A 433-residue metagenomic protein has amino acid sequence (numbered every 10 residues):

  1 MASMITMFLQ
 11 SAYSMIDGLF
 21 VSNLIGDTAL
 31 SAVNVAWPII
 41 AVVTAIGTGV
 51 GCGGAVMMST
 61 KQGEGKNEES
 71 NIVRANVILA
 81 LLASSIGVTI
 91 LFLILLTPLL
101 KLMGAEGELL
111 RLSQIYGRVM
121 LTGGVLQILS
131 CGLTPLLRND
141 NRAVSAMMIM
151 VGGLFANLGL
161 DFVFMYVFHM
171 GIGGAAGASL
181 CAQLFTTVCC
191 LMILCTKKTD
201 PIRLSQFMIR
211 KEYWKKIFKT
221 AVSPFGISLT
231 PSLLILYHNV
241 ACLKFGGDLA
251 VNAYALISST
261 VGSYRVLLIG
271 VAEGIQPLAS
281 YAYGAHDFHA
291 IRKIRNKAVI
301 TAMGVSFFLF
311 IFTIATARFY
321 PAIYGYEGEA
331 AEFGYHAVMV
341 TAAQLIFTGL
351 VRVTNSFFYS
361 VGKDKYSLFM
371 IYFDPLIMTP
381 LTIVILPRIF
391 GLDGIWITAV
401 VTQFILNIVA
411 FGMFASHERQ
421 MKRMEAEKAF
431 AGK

Functional and structural regions predicted by a protein language model:
M1, M58-V125, V167-V222, A279-Q344 (+1 more regions): Short alpha-helical transmembrane segments in multi-pass integral membrane proteins
M1-I25, P38-G53, M57, L82-T89 (+5 more regions): N-terminal transmembrane alpha-helices
A2-D17, V119, S130, G153 (+5 more regions): Transmembrane helical elements of multi-pass membrane transporters/channels
S3, M7, L19, N23 (+15 more regions): Transmembrane alpha-helix boundary and packing residues in multipass membrane permease domains and related
L9-Q10, G47-T48, V88, V125-Q127 (+7 more regions): Alpha-helical transmembrane segments of multi-pass membrane transport proteins
A12-S31, L100-G107, V163-M170, S232-S259 (+4 more regions): Helix-terminus/linker motif at the lipid-water interface of multi-pass membrane proteins
L30-I90, Q127-A146, A253-A317, T348-M370: Small-residue-rich hydrophobic transmembrane alpha-helices
G51, V119-R138, I149-N157, A175-C190 (+5 more regions): Short runs within selected transmembrane alpha-helices of multi-pass transporters and secretion channels
